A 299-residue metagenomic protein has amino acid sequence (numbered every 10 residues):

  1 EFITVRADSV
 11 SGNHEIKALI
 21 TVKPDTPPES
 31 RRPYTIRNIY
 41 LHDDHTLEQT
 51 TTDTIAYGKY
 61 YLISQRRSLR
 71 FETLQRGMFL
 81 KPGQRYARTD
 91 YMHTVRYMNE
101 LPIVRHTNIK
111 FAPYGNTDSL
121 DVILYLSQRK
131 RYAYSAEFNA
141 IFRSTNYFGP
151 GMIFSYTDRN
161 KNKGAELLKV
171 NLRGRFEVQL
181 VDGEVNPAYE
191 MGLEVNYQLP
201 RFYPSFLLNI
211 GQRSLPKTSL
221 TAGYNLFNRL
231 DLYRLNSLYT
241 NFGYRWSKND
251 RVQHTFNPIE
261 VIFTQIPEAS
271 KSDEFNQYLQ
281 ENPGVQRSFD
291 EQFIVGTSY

Functional and structural regions predicted by a protein language model:
E1-F142, R173-V178, E184, I210: Periplasmic polypeptide-binding modules associated with outer-membrane biogenesis and secretion
S11-G12, Y114-T117, S144-N146, N162-G164 (+1 more regions): Short glycine/serine/proline-enriched coil/turn segments at secondary-structure junctions
G12, G77-F79, A133, E184-Y299: Transmembrane beta-strand segments of outer-membrane beta-barrel domains in Gram-negative and organellar OMPs
K23, H42, A112-Y114, S127 (+7 more regions): Outer-membrane beta-barrel pore domains and translocons
S68, R85-M92, L101, N146-P150 (+7 more regions): Conserved structured core elements
L101-R105, L126-Y132, D158-L167, P204 (+1 more regions): Secondary-structure transition/capping motifs at alpha-helix termini and the adjoining loop/turn into the next element
V122-I123, E137-S155, S237, V295-Y299: Extended beta-strand-rich architecture
A133-S135, S144-Y197, R201-L207, K217: Outer-membrane beta-barrel translocator/receptor signature
